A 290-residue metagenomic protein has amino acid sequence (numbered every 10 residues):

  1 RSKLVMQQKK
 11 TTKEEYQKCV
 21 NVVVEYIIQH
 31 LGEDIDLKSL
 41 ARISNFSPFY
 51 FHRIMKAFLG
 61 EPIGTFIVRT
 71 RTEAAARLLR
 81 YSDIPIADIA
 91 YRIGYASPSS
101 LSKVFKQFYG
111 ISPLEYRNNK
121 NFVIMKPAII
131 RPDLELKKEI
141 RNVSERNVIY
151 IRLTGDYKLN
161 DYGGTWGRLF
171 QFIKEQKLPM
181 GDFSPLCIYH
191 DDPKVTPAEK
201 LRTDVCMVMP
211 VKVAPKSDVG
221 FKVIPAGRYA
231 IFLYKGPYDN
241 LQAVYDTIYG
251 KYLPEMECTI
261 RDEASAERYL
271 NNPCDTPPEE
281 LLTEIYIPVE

Functional and structural regions predicted by a protein language model:
R1-E14, K38, R42-N45, K56-L59: N-terminal intrinsically disordered/low-complexity leader segments
Q8, E25, F49, R53-A57 (+3 more regions): A solvent-exposed interaction/effector surface
T11-K18, T65: Basic, helix-initiating cap at the start of DNA-binding domains
Q29-E33, Y81: Short helix-capping/hinge SLiMs at alpha-helix to coil transitions
D34-D36, P85: Residues at or immediately flanking beta-strands
